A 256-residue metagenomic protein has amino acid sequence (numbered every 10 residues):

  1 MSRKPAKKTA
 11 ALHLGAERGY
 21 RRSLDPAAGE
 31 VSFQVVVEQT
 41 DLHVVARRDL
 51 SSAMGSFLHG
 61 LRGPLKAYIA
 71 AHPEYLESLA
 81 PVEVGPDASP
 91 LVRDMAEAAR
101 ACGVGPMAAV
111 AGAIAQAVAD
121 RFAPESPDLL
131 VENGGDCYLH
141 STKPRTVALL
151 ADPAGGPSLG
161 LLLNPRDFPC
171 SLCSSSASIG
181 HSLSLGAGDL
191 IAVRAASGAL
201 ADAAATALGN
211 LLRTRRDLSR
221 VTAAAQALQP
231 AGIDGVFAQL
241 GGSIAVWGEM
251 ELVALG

Functional and structural regions predicted by a protein language model:
S2-T40, L50: N-terminal basic/disordered segments at the start of proteins
S32-V36, V44-A46, L149-A151, V193: Short beta-strand elements
V35-H72: Polybasic, low-complexity association/targeting segments
L42-V44, D136-H140, V147, V236-A238 (+1 more regions): Short beta-strand scaffold segments in enzyme catalytic cores
F57-E125: A glycine-rich, hydrophobic loop/mini-helix early in the fold
I69-E83, D128, T214-A245: Flexible, glycine/charged-enriched surface loops at secondary-structure junctions
D94-V104, A108-V118, F122, S126-V221 (+1 more regions): Conserved mixed alpha/beta catalytic, RNA-binding, or beta-rich assembly cores of soluble enzyme, regulatory
V246-G256: Conserved, well-ordered active-site substructure
